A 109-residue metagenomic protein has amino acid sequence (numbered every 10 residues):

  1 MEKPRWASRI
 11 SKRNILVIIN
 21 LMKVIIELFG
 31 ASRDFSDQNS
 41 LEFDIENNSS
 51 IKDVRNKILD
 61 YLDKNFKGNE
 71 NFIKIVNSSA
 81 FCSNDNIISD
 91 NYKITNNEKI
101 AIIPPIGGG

Functional and structural regions predicted by a protein language model:
E2-W6, K12-G108: Ubiquitin-like/PB1-type beta-grasp interaction modules and other compact soluble beta-rich domains
